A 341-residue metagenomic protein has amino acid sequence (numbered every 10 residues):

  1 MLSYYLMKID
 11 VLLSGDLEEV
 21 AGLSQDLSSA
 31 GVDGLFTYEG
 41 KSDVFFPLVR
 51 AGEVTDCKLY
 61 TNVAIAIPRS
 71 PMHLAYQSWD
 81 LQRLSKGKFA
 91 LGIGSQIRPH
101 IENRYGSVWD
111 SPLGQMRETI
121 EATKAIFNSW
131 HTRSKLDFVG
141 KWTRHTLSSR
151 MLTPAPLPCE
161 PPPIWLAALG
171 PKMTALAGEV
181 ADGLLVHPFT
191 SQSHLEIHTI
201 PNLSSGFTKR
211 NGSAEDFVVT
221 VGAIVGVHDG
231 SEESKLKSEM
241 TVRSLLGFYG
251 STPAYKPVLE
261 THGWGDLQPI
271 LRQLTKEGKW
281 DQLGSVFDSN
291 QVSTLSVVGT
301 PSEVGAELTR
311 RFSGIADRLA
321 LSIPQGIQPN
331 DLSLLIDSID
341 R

Functional and structural regions predicted by a protein language model:
M1-R341: Active-site-adjacent structural elements that line small-molecule/cofactor binding pockets in enzymes
